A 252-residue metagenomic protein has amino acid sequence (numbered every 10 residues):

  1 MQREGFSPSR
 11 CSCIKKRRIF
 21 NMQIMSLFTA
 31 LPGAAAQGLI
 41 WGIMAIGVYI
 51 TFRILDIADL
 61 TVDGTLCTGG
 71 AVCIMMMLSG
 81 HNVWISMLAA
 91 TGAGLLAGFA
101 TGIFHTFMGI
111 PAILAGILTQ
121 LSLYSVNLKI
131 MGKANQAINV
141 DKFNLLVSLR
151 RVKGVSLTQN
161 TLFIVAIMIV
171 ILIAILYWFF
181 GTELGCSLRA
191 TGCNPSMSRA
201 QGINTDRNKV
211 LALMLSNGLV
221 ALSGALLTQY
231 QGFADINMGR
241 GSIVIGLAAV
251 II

Functional and structural regions predicted by a protein language model:
M1-I14, Q23: Intrinsically disordered, low-complexity segments enriched in serine/proline and basic residues
K15-M44, V72, G80-I85, L157-Q159: Membrane-interfacial amphipathic/re-entrant helices at transmembrane-helix boundaries
L39, G64, W84-G92, L114 (+4 more regions): Hydrophobic alpha-helical transmembrane segments
L39-G47, G64-T68, L96-F99, A221-L226 (+1 more regions): Hydrophobic alpha-helical segments embedded in the membrane of multi-pass proteins
R53-G69, F104-L118, S187, L211 (+1 more regions): Short, non-helical or kinked segments that cap or interrupt transmembrane helices
H81-L121, V126, F143, V170: Alpha-helical transmembrane segments within multi-pass membrane transporters and channels
A97, T158-D235, L247: Helix-loop-helix "hairpin" substructures at the membrane interface of multi-pass membrane proteins
A112, G116, Q120-G181, L211 (+1 more regions): Transmembrane helix-bundle core of multi-pass membrane transporters and related energy-transducing complexes
